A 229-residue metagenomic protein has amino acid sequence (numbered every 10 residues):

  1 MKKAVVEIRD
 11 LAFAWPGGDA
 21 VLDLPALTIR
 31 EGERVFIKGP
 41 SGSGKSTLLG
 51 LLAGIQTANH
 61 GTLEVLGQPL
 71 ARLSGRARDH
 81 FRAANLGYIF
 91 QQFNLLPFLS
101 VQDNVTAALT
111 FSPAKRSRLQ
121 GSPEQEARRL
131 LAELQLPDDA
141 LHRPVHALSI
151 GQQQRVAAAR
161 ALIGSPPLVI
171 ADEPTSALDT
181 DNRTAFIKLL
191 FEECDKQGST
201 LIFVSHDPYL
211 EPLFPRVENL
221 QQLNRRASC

Functional and structural regions predicted by a protein language model:
A53: Helix-to-loop junction immediately C-terminal to a conserved catalytic motif
G61-P69: Conserved ABC transporter NBD signature motif
P69, R118-D139: Conserved ABC ATPase "signature" region
L70-G87: ABC ATPase NBD coupling module
P144-L148, Q152: Conserved ABC ATPase signature
S165: Conserved catalytic motifs of ABC-family nucleotide-binding domains
V169-D172: Catalytic Walker B motif of ABC-type/P-loop ATPase nucleotide-binding domains
